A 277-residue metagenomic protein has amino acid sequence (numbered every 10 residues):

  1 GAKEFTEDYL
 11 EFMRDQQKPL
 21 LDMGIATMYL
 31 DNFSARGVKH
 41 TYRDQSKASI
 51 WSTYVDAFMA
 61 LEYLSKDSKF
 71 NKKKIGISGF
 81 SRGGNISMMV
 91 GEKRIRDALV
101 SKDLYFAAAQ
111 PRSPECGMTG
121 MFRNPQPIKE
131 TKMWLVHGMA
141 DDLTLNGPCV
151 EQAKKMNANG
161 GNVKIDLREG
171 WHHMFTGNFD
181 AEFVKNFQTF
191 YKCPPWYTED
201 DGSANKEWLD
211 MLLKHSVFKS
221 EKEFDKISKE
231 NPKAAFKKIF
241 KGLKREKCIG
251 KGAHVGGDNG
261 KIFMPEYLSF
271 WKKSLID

Functional and structural regions predicted by a protein language model:
G1-E7, M139: Active-site glycine-rich loops that stabilize anionic/oxyanionic intermediates across multiple enzyme folds
E7-Y29: Short amphipathic alpha-helix adjacent to the substrate-entry channel of hydrolases
F12, Q45-S68, M89: Alpha/beta-hydrolase active-site loop
N32-V38, E115, W171: Short beta-to-alpha linker loops that shape the active-site pocket of alpha/beta-hydrolase fold enzymes
E62-S65, G84-L99: Short glycine-enriched nucleophile-adjacent loop and the immediately C-terminal alpha-helix near the catalytic center
K69-S81: Alpha/beta-hydrolase fold nucleophile elbow
S101-G170: The feature captures the conserved acid-bearing segment of alpha/beta-hydrolase catalytic domains
N162-D277: C-terminal catalytic histidine-bearing segment of alpha/beta-hydrolase fold enzymes
